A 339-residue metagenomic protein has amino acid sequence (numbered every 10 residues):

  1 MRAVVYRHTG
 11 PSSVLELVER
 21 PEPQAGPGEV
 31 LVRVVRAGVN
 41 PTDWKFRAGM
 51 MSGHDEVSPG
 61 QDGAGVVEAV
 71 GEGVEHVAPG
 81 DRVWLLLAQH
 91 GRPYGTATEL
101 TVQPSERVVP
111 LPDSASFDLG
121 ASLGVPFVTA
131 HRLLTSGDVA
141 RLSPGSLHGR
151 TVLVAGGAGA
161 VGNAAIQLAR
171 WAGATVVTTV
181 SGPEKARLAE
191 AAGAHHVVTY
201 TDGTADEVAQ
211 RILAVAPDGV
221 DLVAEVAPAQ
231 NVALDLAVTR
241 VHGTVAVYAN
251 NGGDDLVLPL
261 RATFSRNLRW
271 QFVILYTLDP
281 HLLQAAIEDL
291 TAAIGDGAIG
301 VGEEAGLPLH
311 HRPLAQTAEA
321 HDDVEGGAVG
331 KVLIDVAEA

Functional and structural regions predicted by a protein language model:
P21-G38, R47-Q89: Glycine-rich beta-strand-centered segment in the early N-terminal region that forms part of a ligand/cofactor-binding
R82, T151, T175, G243-T244 (+1 more regions): Short glycine-centered segments of the SAM/dcSAM-binding site in methyltransferase folds
L87-G156: NAD(P)H dinucleotide-binding glycine-rich loop of Rossmann-like/cofactor-binding domains, especially the beta1-alpha1
F127, G156-N163, P228: Glycine-rich NAD(P) Rossmann-fold beta1-alpha1 loop
R170-N231: Adenosine-nucleotide cofactor-binding segment
Q230-I299, V336-A339: Glycine-rich phosphate-binding loop and adjacent beta-alpha segment of Rossmann(oid) nucleotide-cofactor-binding
H281-A339: C-terminal hydrophobic helical "lid"/dimerization subdomain of Rossmann-like NAD(P)H-dependent oxidoreductases
